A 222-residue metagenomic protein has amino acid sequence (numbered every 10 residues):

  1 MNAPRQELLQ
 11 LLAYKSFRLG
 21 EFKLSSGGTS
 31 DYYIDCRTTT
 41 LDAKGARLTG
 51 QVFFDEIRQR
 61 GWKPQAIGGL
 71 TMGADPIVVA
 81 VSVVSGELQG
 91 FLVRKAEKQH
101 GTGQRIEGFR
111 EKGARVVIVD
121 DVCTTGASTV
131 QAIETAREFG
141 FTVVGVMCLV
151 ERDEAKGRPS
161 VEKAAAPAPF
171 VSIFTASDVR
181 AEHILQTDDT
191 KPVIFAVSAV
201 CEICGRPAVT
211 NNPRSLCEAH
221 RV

Functional and structural regions predicted by a protein language model:
M1-R60: Active-site-facing substrate-recognition patch
N2-L11, E134-V197: PRPP-dependent phosphoribosyltransferase catalytic core
F53-P64, I133, R137-E138: Phosphate/pyrophosphate-binding loops at sites that engage ATP/ADP/AMP, CoA/4′-phosphopantetheine, polyphosphate
W62-G73, M147-L149: Short glycine-rich phosphate-binding loop at a beta-alpha junction
V78-V117, T125-Q131: Short, glycine/charge-rich flexible loops or terminal/linker lids adjacent to PRPP-binding catalytic cores
F195-V200, P213: Short metal-coordination and nucleic-acid-contact micro-motifs, chiefly zinc-binding Cys/His arrays
C201-C204, C217: Short cysteine-rich clusters marking metal-coordination/redox-active sites
N211-V222: Cysteine-rich micro-motifs
